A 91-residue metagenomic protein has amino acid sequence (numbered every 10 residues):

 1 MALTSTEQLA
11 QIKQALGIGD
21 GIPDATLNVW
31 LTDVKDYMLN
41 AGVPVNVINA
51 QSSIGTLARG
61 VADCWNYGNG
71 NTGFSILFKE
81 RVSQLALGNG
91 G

Functional and structural regions predicted by a protein language model:
M1-G91: Divalent metal-cofactor coordination and adjacent catalytic microenvironments
